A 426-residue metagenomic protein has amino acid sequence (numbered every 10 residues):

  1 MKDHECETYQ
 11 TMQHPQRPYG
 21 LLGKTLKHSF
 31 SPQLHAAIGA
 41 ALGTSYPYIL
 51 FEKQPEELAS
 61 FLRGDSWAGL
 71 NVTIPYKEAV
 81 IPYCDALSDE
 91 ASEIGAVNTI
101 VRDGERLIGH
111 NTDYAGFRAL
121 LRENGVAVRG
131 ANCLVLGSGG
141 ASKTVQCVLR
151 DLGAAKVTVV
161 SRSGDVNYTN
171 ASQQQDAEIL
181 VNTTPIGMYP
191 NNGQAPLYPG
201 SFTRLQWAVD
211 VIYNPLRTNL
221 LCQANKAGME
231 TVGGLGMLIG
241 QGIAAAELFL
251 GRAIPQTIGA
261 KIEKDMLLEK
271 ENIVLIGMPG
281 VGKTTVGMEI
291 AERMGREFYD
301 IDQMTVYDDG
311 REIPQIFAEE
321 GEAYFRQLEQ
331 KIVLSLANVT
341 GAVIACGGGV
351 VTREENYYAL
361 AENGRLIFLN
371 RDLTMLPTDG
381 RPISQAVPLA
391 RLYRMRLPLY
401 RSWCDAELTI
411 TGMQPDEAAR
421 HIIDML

Functional and structural regions predicted by a protein language model:
Q13-N124, P215-R217, L221, A227-E230 (+1 more regions): Phosphate/diphosphate ligand-binding glycine-rich loop within oxidoreductases
G23, N111-Y114, L121-R122, V126 (+3 more regions): Glycine-rich adenosine-cofactor-binding loop
V166-V232, V350-N356: Rossmann-like adenosine-cofactor binding region
I212-E271: Adenosine-phosphate binding glycine-rich loop
A260-E269, E289, R293, R381 (+1 more regions): NTP-dependent small-molecule kinase module
K283: Conserved lysine of the Walker
Q303-A361: ATP-dependent small-molecule kinase phosphotransfer cores that center on conserved nucleotide phosphate-binding segments
E362-L399, A406: A glycine- and Lys/Arg-enriched "phosphate-lid" helix/loop adjacent to the NTP-binding pocket of small-molecule kinases
